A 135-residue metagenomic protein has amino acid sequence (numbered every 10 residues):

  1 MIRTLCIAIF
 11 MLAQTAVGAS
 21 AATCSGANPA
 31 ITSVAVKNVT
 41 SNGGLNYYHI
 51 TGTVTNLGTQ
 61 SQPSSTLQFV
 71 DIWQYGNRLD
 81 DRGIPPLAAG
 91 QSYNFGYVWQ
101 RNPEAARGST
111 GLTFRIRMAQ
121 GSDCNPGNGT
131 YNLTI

Functional and structural regions predicted by a protein language model:
T4-A13: Sec-dependent N-terminal signal peptides
Q14-A19: N-terminal signal peptide c-region/cleavage motif recognized by signal peptidases
S20-I135: Extracellular/luminal regions of secreted and cell-surface proteins that mediate adhesion/ECM remodeling
